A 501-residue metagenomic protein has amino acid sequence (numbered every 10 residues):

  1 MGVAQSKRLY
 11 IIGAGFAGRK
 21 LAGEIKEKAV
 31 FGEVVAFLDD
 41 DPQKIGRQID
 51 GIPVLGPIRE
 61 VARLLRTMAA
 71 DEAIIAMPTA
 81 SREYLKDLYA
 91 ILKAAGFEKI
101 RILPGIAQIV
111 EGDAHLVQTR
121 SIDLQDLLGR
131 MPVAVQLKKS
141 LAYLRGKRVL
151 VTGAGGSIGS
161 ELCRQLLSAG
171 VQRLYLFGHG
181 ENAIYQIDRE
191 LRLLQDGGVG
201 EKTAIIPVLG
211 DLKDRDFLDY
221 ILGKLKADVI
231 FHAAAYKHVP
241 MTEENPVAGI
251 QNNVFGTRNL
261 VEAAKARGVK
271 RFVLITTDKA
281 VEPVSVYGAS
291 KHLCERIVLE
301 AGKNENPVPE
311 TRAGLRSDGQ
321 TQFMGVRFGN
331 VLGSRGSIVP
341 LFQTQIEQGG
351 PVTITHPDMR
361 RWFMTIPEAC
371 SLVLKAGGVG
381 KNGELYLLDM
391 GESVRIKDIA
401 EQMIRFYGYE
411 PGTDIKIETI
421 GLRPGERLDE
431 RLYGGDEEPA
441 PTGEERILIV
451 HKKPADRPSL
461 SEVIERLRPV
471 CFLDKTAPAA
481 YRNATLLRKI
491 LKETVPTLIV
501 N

Functional and structural regions predicted by a protein language model:
M1-E98, N182-Q186, I206, G210: A solvent-exposed beta-alpha-beta segment
K28, A134, K139, E300-N501: Strand-loop microenvironment adjacent to phosphate/nucleotide-handling motifs in alpha/beta enzyme folds
A29-G32, L166-R173: Conserved S-adenosyl-L-methionine
L65, A69-A70, V171, L222 (+3 more regions): Proline-aspartate-enriched helix->loop->beta-strand connector
K86-R148, K265: Flexible, Lys/Arg-rich cytosolic regulatory linkers and terminal tails that connect or flank
E98, I109-A114, H232, Y236-V239 (+2 more regions): Conserved Rossmann-fold NAD(P)-dependent oxidoreductase catalytic core, especially the SDR/UDP-sugar
V149-L166: N-terminal Rossmann NAD(P)H-binding glycine-rich loop of SDR-like oxidoreductase domains
I206-V229: Conserved Rossmann-fold cofactor-binding substructure of NAD(P)-dependent oxidoreductases
